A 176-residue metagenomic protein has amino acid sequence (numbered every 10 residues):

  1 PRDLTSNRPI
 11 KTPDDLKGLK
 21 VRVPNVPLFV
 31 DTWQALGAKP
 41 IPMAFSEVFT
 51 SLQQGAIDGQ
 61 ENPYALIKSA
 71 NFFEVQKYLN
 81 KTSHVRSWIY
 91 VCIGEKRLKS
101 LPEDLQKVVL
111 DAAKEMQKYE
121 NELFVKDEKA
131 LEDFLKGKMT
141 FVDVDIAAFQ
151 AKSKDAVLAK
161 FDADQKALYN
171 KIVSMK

Functional and structural regions predicted by a protein language model:
P1-K176: N-terminal secretory/targeting leader peptides
